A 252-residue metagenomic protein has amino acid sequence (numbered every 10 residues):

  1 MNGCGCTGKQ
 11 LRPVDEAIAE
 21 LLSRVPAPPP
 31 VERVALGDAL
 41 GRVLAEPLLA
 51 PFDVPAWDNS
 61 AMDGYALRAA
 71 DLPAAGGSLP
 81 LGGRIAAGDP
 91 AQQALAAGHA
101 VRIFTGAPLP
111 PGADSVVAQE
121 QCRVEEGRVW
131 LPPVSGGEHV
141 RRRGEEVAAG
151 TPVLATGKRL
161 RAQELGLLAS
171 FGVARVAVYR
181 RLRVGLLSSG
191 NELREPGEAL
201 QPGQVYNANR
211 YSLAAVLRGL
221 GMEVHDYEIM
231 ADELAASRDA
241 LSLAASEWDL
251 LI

Functional and structural regions predicted by a protein language model:
M1-G76: Short, low-complexity N-terminal leaders and the immediately following helix N-cap/first helix
N2-G8, Y65-D226: Short, glycine/charged-enriched hinge/interface segments at domain edges or termini
I18-L22, L40, G82, Q119 (+2 more regions): A generic alpha-helix structural signal
R24-P28, E46, F171-A174, L193 (+3 more regions): Change "in soluble alpha/beta enzymes" to "in soluble alpha/beta proteins
A199, Y211-I252: Acidic, glycine-rich loop-and-beta core segments that form the ion-binding/anion-interacting portion of active sites
